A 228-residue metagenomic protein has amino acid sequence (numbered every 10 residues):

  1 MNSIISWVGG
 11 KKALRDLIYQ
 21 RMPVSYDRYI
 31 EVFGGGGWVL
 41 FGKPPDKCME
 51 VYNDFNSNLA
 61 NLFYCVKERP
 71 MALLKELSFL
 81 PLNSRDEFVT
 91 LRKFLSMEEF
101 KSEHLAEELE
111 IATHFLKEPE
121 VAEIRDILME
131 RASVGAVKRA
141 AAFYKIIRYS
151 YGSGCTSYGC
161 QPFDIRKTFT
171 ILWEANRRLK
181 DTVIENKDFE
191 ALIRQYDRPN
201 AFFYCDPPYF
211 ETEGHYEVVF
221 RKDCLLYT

Functional and structural regions predicted by a protein language model:
M1-R28, W38-V39: S-adenosyl-L-methionine
I18, Y29-K43, Y52-N56, Y144-Y151 (+2 more regions): Conserved proline-anchored active-site loop of SAM-dependent methyltransferases that bridges a beta-strand
P23-D27, P45-M49, K180, D197-N200: Short glycine/proline-enriched coil/turn segments at helix->beta-strand junctions
P45-V183: Class I S-adenosyl-L-methionine-dependent methyltransferase module
A60, R194, T212: Conserved protein kinase catalytic core
I171-Y204: A mid-sequence, solvent-exposed acidic-amphipathic segment
Y227-T228: Conserved small/polar residues in nucleotide/adenosyl-binding loops
